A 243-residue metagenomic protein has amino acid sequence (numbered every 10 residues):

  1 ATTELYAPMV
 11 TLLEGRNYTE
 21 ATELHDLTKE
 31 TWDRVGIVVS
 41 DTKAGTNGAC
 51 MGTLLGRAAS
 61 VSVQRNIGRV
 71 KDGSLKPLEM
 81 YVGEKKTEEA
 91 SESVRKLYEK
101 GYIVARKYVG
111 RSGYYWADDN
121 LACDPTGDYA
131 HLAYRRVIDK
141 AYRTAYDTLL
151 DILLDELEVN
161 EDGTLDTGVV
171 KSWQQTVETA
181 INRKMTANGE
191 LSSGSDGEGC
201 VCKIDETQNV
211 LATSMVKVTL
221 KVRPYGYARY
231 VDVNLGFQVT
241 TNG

Functional and structural regions predicted by a protein language model:
A1-L157, S192-G194: A glycine- and small-residue-enriched flexible loop/hinge signal that marks low-structured segments
Q64, Q174-Q175, Q208, Q238: Residue-identity detector for glutamine
G101, G127-D128, N160-E161, K184 (+1 more regions): Functionally constrained cores in energy, signaling, and assembly domains
G113-G127, G199, T213-V216, Y230-N234: Short, well-ordered strand-loop elements centered on a beta-strand within folded domains, enriched for acidic residues
Y134-I204: Acidic, low-complexity glycine/serine/threonine-rich segments
D205-G243: C-terminal edge-of-domain segments
